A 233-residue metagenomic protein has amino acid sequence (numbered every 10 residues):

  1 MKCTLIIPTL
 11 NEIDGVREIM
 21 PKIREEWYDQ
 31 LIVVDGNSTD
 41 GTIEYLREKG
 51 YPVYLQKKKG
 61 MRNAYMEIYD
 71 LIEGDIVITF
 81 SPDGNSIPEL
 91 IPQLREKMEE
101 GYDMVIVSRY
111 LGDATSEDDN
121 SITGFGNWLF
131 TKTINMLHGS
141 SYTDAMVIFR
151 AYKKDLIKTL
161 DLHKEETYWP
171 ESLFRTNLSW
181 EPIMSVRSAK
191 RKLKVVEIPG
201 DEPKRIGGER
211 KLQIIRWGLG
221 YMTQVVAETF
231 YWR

Functional and structural regions predicted by a protein language model:
K2-T4, I183: Cell-envelope/extracellular polymer assembly enzymes that use nucleotide-activated donors
N11-E25: Short, well-formed alpha-helical segments that are part of the catalytic scaffolds of diverse glycosyltransferases
E12-G15, S38, I87: Donor nucleotide-sugar binding loop of glycosyltransferases
D35-I43: A conserved acidic beta->alpha catalytic loop
T42, E89-I91, M184: Acidic donor-diphosphate engagement hotspot in glycosyltransferases and nucleotidyltransferases that stabilizes
K57-K59, N63-L71, I76, P88-F174 (+3 more regions): Acceptor/aglycone-binding surface of glycosyltransferases and processive sugar-polymer synthases
P182-E202: Catalytic donor-sugar/metal-binding loop of nucleotide-sugar-dependent glycosyltransferases
